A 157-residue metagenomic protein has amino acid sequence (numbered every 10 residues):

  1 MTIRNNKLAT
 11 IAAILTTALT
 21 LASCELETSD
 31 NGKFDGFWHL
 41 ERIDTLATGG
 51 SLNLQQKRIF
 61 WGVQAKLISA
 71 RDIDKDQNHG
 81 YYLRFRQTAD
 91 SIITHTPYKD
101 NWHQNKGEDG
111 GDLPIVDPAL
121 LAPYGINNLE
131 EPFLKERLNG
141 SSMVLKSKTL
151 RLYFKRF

Functional and structural regions predicted by a protein language model:
T2-I11: Bacterial N-terminal signal peptides that target proteins for export
T20-S23: C-terminal motif of bacterial Sec signal peptides marking the signal peptidase cleavage site
E25-E27: Bacterial signal peptide processing site
K33-G49: Tryptophan-anchored aromatic micro-motifs
D35-F37, A65-S69, L138-V144: Short, hydrophobic/aromatic-rich segments at coil-to-beta transitions
D44-G49, L67-L138: Contiguous, well-ordered beta-strand patches that form the walls/edges of small beta-barrel/beta-sandwich domains
P132-R151: Short, exposed beta-strand-loop hairpins at the edges of beta-sheets in extracellular/periplasmic proteins
F154-F157: Short beta-strand-to-coil "C-cap" segments at the C-terminal boundary of structured domains/repeats, marking
